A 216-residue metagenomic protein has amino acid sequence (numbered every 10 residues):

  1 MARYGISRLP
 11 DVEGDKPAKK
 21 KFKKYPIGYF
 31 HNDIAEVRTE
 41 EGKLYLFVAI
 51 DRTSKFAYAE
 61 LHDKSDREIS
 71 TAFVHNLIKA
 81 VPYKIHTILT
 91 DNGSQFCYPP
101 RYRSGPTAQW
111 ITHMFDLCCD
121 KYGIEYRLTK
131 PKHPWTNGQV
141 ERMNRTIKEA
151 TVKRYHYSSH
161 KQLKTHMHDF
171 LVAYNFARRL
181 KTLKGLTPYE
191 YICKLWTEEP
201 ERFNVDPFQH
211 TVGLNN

Functional and structural regions predicted by a protein language model:
M1, D33, A49, K55 (+9 more regions): Mobile genetic element proteins and their domesticated derivatives, centered on retroelements and DNA transposons
M1-F30, S94, R101-H113, I192-W196: Basic, flexible linker segments flanking DNA-binding modules in nucleic acid-interacting mobile-element proteins
G14, Y122-I124, R145-N216: C-terminal domain-tail junction helix/linker
N32-Y58: An active-site-proximal beta-strand-loop segment
F56-E60, R127-T129, K153: Short small-residue beta-strand/loop micro-motif enriched in glycine and branched aliphatics
A59-T87: Active-site beta-loop-alpha junctions of metal-dependent nucleic acid enzymes, especially the RNase H-like/DDE
K84-P100: Acyl-donor binding region in acyl/amide transferases
T90-N92, R103-P106, T112-K148, Q162-H168 (+1 more regions): RNase H-like two-metal-ion nuclease catalytic core shared by retroviral integrases and related mobile-element nucleases
